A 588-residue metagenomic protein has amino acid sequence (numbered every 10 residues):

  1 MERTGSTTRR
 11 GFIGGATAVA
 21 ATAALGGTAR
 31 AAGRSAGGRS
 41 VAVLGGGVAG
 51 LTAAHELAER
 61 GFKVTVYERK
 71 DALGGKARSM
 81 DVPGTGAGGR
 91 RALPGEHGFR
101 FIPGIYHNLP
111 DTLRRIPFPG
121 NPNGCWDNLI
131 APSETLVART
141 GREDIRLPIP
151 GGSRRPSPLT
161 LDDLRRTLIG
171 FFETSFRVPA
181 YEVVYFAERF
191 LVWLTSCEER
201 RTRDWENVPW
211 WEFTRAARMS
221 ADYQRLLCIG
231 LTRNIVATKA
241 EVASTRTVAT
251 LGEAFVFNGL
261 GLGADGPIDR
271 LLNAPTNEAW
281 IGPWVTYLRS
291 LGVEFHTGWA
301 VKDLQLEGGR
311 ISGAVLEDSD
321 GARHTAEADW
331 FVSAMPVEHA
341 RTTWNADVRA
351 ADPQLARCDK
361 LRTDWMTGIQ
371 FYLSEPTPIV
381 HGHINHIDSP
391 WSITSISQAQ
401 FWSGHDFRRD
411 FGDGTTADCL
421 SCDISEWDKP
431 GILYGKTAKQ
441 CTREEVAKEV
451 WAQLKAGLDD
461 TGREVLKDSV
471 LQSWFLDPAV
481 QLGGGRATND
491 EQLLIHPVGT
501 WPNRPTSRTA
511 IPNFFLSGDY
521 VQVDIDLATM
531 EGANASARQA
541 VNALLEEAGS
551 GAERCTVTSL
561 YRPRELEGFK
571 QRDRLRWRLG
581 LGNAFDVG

Functional and structural regions predicted by a protein language model:
M1-V19: N-terminal secretory signal peptides and thylakoid transit peptides that target proteins across membranes
R39-T65: N-terminal Rossmann-like FAD-binding beta1-loop-alpha1 element of flavoenzymes
E59-M80: Glycine-rich FAD pyrophosphate-binding loop
A87-Y185: Dinucleotide-binding Rossmann-like beta1-alpha1 core, especially the glycine-rich loop that anchors the ADP
F176-G308: Active-site/ligand-binding neighborhood in enzyme catalytic cores
G261-L272, W299, A328-W330, M335-R504 (+4 more regions): C-terminal segments that line or cap access tunnels to active or ligand-binding sites in enzymes and enzyme-associated
Q305-T325: Conserved beta-strand-loop-beta-strand element in the redox core of flavoprotein oxidoreductases
L545-V587: Active-site-proximal substrate-binding core of FAD-dependent oxidoreductases
